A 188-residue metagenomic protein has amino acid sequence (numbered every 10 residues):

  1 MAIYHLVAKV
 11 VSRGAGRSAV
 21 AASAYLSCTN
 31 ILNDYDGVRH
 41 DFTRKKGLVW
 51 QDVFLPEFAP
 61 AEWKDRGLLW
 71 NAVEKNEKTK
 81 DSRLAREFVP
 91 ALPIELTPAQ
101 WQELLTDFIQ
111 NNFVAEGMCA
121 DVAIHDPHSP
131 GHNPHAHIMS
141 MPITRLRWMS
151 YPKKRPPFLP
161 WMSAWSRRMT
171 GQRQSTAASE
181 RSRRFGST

Functional and structural regions predicted by a protein language model:
M1-T188: N-terminal nicking endonuclease/strand-transfer module with a His-rich metal-binding environment and a catalytic Tyr
